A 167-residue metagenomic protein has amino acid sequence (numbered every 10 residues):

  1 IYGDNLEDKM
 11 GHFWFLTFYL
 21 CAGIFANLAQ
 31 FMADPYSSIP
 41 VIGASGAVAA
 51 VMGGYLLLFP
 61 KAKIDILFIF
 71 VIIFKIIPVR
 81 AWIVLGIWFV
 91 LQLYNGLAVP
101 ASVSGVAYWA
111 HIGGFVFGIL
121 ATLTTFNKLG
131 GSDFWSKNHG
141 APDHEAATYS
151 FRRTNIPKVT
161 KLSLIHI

Functional and structural regions predicted by a protein language model:
I1-S163: A detector for small-residue-rich transmembrane helices and their helix-helix packing motifs
I165-I167: Conserved small/polar residues in nucleotide/adenosyl-binding loops
